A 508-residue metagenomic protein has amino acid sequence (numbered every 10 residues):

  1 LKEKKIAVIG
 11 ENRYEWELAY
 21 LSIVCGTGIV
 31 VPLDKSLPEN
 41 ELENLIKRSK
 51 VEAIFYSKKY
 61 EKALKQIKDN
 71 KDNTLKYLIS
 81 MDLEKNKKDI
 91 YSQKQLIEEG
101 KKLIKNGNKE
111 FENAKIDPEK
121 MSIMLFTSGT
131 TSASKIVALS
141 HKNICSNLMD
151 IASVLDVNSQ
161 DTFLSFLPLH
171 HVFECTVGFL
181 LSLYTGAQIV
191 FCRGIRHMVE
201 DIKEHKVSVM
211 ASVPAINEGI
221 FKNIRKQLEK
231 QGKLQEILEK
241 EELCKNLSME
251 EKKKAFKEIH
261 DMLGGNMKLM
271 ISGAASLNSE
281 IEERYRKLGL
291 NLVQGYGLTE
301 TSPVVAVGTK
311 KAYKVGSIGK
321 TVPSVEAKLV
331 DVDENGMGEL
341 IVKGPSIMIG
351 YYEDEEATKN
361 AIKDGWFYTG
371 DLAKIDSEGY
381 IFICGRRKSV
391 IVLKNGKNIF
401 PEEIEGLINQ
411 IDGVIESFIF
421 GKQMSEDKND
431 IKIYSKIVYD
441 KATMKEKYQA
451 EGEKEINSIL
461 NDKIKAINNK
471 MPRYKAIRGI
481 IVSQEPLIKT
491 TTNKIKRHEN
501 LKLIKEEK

Functional and structural regions predicted by a protein language model:
L1-K2, C25-E98, I431, K441: Structural core segment of the AMP-binding/adenylate-forming
K4-K5, E11-V31, K35-E39, R48-A53 (+5 more regions): A short helix-loop-beta submotif of the ANL/AMP-binding
L37, I54, G344, I349-G350 (+1 more regions): AMP-binding/adenylate-forming catalytic core of the ANL superfamily
S80, K101-F126, A133, D156-T162: Conserved pre-ATP/AMP-binding loop-to-beta segment of ANL
S122-L148: Conserved AMP-binding A3 loop
C145-T162, L169-E258, N266, N291: Conserved AMP-binding/adenylation subdomain of ANL enzymes
M210, E251, A255-I381, R387-V390 (+1 more regions): Conserved AMP-binding/adenylate-forming
E416-Q423, K463-K508: Conserved C-terminal "lid"/linker of ANL adenylate-forming enzymes
